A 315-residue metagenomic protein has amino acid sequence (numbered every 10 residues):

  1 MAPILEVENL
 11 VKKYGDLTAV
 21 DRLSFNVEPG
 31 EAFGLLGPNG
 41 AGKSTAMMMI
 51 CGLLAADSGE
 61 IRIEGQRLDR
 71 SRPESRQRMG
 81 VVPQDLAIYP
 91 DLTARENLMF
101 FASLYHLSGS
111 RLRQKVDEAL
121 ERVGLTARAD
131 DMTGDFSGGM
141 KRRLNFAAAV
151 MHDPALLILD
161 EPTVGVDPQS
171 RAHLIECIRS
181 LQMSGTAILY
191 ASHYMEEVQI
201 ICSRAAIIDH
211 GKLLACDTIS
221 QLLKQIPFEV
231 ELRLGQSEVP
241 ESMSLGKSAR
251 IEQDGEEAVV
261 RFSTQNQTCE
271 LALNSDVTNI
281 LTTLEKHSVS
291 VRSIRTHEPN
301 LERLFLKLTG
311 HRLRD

Functional and structural regions predicted by a protein language model:
G59-R70, E74-S75: Conserved ABC transporter NBD signature motif
M99, S103, S110-R128: Conserved ABC ATPase "signature" region
M132-F136: Conserved ABC ATPase signature
D153: Conserved catalytic motifs of ABC-family nucleotide-binding domains
L157-D160: Catalytic Walker B motif of ABC-type/P-loop ATPase nucleotide-binding domains
I175-T268: ABC transporter nucleotide-binding domain
